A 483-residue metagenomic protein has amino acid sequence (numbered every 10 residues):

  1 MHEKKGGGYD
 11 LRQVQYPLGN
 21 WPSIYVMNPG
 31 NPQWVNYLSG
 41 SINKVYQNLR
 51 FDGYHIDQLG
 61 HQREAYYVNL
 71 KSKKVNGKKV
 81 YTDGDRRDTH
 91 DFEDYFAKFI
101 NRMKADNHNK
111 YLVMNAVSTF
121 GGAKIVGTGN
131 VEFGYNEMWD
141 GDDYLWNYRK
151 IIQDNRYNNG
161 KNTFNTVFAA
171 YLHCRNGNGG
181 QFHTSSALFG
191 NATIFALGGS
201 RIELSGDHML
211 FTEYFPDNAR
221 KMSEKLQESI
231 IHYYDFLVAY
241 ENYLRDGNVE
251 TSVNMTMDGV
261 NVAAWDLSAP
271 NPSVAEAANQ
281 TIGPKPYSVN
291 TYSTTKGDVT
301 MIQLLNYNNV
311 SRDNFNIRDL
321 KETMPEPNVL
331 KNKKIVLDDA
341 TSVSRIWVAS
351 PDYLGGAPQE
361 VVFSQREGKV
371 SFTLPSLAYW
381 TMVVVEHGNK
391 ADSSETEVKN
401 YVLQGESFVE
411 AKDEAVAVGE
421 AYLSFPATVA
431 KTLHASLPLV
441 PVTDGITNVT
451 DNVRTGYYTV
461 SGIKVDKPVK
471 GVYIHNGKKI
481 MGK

Functional and structural regions predicted by a protein language model:
M1-L49: Active-site-adjacent "subsite" loops/lids of carbohydrate-active enzymes
N28-F133, W139-R149: Active-site neighborhood of glycoside hydrolase catalytic domains
D91, Y95-E137, D142-Q303, Y307-N314: Active-site-proximal substrate-binding groove within the catalytic cores of carbohydrate-active enzymes
V310-S342: Surface-exposed beta-strand/loop patches in extracellular or lumenal glycoproteins
S344-V370: Solvent-exposed beta-strand/loop surfaces of large extracellular or lumenal domains
I346, N389-E420: Contiguous ligand/interfacial binding patches
D352, P441-K483: C-terminal outer-membrane/trafficking sorting elements
R366-G388, V418-A435: C-terminal beta-strand-rich structural cap/linker in extracellular carbohydrate-active enzymes
